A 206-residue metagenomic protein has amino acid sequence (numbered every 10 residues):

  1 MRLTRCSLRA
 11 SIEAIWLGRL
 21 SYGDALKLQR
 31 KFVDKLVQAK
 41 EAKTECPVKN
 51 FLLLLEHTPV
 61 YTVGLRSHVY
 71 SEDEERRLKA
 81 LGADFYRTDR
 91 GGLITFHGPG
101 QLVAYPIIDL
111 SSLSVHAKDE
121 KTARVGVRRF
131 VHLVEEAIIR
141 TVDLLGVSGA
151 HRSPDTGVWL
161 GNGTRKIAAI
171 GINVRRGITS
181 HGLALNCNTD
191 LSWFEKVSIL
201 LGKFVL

Functional and structural regions predicted by a protein language model:
R2-K166: N-terminal lobe of the biotin/lipoate ligase/transferase fold
G149-R152, H181, S192-V197: Short conserved catalytic/interaction loops centered on acidic-Pro-aromatic/His motifs
T156, A168, H181-L183: Structural beta-strand/beta-sheet cores of well-ordered domains, especially the beta-sheet scaffolds that support
R175-L191: Conserved phosphate/anionic-ligand binding catalytic regions in large, soluble enzymes, centered on
T189-L206: A hydrophobic, small-residue-rich beta->alpha segment in the mid-to-C-terminal subdomain of diverse proteins
